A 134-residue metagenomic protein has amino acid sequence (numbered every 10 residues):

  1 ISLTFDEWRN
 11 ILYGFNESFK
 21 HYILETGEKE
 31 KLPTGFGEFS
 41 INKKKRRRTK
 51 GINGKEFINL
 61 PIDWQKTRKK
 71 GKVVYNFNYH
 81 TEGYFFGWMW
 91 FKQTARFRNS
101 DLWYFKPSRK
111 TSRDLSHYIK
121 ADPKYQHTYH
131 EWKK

Functional and structural regions predicted by a protein language model:
I1-K134: Strongly charged
